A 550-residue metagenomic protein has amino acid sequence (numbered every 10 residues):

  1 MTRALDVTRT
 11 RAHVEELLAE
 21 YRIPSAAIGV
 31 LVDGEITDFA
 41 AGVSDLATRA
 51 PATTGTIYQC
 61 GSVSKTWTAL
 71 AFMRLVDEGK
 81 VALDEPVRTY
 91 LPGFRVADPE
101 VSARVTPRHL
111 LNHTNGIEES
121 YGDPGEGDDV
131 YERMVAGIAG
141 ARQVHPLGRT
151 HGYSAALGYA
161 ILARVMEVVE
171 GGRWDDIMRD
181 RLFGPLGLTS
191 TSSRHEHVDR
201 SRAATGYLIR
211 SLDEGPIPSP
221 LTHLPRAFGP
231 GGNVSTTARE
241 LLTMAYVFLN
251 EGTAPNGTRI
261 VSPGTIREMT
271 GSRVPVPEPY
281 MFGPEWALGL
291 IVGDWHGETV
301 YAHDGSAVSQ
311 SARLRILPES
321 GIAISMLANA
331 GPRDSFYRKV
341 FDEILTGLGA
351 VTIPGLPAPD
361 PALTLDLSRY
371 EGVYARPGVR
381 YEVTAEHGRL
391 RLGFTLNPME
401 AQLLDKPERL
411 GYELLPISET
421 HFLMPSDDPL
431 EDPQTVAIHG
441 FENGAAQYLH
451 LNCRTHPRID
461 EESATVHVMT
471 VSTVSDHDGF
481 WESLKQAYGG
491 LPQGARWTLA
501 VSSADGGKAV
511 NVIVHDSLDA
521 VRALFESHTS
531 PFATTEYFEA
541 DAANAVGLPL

Functional and structural regions predicted by a protein language model:
T2-C60, K80-A82, V96-A97, Y131-R142 (+1 more regions): Short, conserved catalytic-motif segment at the N-terminal edge
R22-S25, V308-S311, V379: Short, small/polar residue-rich loop motifs at catalytic or cofactor-binding pockets
E35-L46, D98-V308, A312-L314: Short, surface-exposed loop or secondary-structure junction motifs that flank catalytic or metal-binding residues
L83-D98, L186: Short, glycine/proline-biased beta-turn/loop segments that scaffold the active-site neighborhood
A302-H303, R313-A330, L449-L451: Short, well-ordered beta-strand elements
R338-A464: Peripheral terminal and inter-domain segments
E462-L550: Short S/T/G/P-rich N-terminal loop/turn motif that feeds into the first structured element of a domain
